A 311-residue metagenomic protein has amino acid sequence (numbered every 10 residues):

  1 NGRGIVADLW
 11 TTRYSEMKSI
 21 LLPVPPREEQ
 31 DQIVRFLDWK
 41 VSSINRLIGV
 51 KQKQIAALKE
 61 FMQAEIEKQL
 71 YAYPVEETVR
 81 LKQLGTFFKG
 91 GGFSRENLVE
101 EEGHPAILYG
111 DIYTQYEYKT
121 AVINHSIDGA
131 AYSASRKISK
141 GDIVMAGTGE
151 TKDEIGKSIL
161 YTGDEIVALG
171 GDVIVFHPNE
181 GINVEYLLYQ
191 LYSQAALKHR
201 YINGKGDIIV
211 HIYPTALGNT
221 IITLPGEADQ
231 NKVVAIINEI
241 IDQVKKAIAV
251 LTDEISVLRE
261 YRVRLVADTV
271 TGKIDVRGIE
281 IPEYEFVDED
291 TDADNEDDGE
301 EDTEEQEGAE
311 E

Functional and structural regions predicted by a protein language model:
N1-M17, L108, S133-Q194, Y213: A short beta-sheet element
G2-D31, I166-I174, K205-V234: A short glycine-rich beta-alpha junction/loop motif
S19-P23, R27-D31, S42, V50-E60 (+5 more regions): Non-catalytic DNA-recognition/assembly elements of restriction-modification systems
P23-P25, Q32-W39, R46-V50, E67 (+2 more regions): A structural feature that tracks compact, well-ordered secondary-structure segments with a strong bias toward
G49, F93, A131-Y132, G206 (+2 more regions): Short, solvent-exposed loop/turn positions at domain surfaces that link secondary-structure elements or cap domain
K82-N97, G110-I143, D290, T303-E311: Sequence-specific dsDNA recognition surfaces
S94-E102, I202-G204: Short coil/turn segments at secondary-structure boundaries
T269, D275-E311: Intrinsic disorder at enzyme termini
